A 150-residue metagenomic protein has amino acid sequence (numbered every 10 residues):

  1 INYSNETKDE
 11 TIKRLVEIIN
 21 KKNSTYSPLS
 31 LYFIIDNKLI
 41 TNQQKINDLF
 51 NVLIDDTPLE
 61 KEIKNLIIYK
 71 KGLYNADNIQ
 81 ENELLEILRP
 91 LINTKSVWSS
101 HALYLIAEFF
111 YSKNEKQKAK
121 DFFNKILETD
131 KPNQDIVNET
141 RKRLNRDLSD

Functional and structural regions predicted by a protein language model:
I1-Y3: Alpha-helical transmembrane signal-anchor/signal-peptide segments
E6-P58: Extracytoplasmic/periplasmic/luminal assembly and interaction segments in envelope/secretory/respiratory proteins
K38, V52-D150: Soluble extracytoplasmic domains of inner/organellar membrane proteins
